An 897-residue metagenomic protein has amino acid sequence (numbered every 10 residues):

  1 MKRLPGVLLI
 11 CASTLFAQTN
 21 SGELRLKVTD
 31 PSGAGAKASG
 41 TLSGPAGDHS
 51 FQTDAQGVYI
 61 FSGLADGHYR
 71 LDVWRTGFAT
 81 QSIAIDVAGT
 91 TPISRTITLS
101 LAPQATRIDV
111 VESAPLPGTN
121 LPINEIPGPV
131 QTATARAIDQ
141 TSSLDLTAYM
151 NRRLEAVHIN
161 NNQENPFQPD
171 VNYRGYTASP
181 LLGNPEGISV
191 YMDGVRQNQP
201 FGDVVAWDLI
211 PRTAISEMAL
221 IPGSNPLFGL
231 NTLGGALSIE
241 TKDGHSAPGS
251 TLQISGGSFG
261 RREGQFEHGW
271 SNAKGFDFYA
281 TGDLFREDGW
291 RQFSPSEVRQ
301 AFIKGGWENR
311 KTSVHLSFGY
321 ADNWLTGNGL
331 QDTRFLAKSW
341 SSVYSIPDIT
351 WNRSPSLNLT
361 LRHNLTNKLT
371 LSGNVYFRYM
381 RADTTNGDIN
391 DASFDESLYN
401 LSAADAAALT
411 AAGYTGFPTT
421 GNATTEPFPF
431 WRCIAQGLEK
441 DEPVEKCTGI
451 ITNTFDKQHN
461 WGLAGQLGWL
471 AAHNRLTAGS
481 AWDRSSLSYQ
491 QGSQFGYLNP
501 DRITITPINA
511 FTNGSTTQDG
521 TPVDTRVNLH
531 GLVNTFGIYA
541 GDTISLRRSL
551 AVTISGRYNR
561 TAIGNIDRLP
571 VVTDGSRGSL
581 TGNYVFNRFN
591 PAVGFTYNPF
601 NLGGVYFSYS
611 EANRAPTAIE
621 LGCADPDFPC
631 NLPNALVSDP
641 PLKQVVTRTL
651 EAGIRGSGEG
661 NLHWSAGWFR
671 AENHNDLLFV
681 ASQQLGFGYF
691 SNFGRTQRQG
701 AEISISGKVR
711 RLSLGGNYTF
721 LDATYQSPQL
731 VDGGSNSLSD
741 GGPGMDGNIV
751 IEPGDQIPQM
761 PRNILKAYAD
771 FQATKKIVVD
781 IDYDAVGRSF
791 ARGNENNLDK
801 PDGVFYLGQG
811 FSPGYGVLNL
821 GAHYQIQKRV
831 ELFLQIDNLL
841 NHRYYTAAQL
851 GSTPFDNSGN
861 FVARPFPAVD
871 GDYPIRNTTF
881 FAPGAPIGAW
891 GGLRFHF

Functional and structural regions predicted by a protein language model:
R25-A34, S39-P45, W74-F78, A88-D139 (+1 more regions): Short, acidic, small-residue-rich periplasmic hinge/interaction motif at the N-terminus of Gram-negative outer-membrane
Q163, P169-P222: Periplasmic plug
Q197-Q199, D208-Q253, H896: A beta-strand signature from Gram-negative outer-membrane beta-barrel systems, especially the internal plug domain
G256-R286, R291-N328, P347-T370, S555-R557: Transmembrane beta-barrel wall of Gram-negative outer-membrane proteins
W324-K338, S488, A562-V571, N583 (+7 more regions): Surface-exposed extracellular loop regions of Gram-negative outer-membrane beta-barrel proteins, predominantly
N364, T370-Y376, M380-T384, N598 (+4 more regions): Membrane-embedded beta-barrel scaffold of Gram-negative outer-membrane proteins
A472, L546-V552, T561, N661-H674 (+2 more regions): Gram-negative outer-membrane beta-barrel transporters
N613, D784-D799, H823-F897: C-terminal beta-signal and adjacent terminal beta-strands/loops of Gram-negative outer-membrane beta-barrel proteins
